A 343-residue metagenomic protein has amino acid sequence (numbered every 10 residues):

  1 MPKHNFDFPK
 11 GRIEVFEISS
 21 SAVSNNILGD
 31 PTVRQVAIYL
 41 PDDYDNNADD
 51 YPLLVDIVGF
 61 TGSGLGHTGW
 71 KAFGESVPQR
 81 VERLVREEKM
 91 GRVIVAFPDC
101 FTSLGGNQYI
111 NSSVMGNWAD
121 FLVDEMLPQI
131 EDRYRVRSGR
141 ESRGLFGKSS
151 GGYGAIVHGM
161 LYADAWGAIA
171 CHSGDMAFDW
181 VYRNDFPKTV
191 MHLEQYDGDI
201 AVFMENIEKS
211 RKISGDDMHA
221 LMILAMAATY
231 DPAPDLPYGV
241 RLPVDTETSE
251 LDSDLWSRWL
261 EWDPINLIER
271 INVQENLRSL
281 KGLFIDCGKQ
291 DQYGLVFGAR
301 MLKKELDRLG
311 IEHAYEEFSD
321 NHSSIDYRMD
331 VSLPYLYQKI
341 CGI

Functional and structural regions predicted by a protein language model:
M1-I343: Non-catalytic cap/lid and distal C-terminal segments of serine-dependent acyl enzymes
